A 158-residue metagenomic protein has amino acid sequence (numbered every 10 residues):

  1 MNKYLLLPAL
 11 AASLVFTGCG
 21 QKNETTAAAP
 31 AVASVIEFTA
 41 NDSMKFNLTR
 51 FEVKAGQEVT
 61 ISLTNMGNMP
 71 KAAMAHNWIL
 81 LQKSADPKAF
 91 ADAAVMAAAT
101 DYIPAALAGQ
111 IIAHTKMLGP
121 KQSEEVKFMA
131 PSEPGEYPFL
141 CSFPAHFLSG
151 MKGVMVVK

Functional and structural regions predicted by a protein language model:
M1-L7: Bacterial N-terminal signal peptides that target proteins for export
V15-G18: C-terminal motif of bacterial Sec signal peptides marking the signal peptidase cleavage site
G20-V35: Short, low-complexity, disordered segments immediately C-terminal to signal peptides in bacterial exported proteins
A31-V59: N-terminal edge beta-strand
L63-G67: Asparagine-centered strand-capping/turn motif at beta-strand->loop junctions
N77-L81: Beta-strand signatures of extracellular beta-sandwich domains
A85-S132: Extracytoplasmic beta-sandwich strand-turn segments characteristic of Greek-key/jelly-roll folds
A113-K158: Extracellular/periplasmic metallocenter environments
